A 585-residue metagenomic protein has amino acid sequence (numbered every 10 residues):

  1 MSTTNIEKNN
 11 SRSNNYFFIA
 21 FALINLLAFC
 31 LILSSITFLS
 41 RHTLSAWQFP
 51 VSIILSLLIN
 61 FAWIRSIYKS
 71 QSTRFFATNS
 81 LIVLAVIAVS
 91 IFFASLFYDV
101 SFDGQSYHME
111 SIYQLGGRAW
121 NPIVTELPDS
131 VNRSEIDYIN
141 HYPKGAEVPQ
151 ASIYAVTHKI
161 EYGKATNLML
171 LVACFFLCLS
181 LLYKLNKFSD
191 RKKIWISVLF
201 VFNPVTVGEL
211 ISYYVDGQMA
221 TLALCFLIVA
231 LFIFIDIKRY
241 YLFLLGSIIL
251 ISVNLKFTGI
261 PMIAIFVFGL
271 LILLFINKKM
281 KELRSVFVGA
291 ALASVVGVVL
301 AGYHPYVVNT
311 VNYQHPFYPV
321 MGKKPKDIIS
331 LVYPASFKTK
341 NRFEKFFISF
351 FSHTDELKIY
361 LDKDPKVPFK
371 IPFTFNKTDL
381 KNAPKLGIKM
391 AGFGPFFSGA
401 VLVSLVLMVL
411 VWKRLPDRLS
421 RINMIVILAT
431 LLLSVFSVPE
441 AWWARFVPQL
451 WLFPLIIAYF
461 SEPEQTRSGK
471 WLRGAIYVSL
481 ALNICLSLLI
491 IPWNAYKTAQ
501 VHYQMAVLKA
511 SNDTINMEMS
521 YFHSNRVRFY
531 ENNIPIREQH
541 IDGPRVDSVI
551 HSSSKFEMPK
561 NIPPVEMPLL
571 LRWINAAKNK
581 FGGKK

Functional and structural regions predicted by a protein language model:
M1-F76: Membrane-embedded, hydrophobic transmembrane alpha-helices
L31, L58-S66, S152, Y162-K187 (+1 more regions): Transmembrane-helix motifs of polytopic, lipid-linked glycan transferases
T78-I87, K238-I249, I263-L271, R284-V299 (+2 more regions): Signature aromatic-anchored transmembrane alpha helix within multi-pass, membrane-resident enzymes that catalyze glycan
G116, W120, V124-T125, S134 (+2 more regions): Lumenal/periplasmic acceptor-binding loop at the mouth of the active site in multi-pass, GT-C-fold membrane enzymes
E161-Y162, C178-P204, D417-A429: Transmembrane-helix signature of polytopic, membrane-embedded enzymes that assemble or transfer cell-envelope glycans
V205-M219: Short acidic/glycine- and proline-prone juxtamembrane loop motifs at membrane-interface regions of multi-pass membrane
F226-Y241: Membrane-interface transmembrane helices that cradle and orient dolichyl/undecaprenyl
A475-I536: Membrane-embedded, lumen/periplasm-facing catalytic core of multi-pass transferases that use lipid-linked donors
